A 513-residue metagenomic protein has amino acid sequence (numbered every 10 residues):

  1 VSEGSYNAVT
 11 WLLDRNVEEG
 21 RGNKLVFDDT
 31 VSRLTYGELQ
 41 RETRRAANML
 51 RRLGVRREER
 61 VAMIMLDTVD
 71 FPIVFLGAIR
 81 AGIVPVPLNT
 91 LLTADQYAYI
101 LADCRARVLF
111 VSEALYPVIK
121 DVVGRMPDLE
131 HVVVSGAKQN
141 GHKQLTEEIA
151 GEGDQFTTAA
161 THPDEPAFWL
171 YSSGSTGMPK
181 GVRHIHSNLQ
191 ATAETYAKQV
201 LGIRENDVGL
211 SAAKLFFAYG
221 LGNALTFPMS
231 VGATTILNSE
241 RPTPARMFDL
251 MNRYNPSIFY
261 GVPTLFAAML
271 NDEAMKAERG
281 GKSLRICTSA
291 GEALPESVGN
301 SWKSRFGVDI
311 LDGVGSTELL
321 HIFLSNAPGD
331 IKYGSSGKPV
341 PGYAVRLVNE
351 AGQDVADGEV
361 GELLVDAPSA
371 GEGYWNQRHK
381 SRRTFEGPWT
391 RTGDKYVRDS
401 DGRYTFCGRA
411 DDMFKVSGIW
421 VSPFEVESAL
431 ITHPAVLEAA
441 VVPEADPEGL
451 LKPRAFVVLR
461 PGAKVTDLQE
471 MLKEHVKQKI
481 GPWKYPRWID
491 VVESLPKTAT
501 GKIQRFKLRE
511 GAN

Functional and structural regions predicted by a protein language model:
S5, N23-T68, P72-L76, T93-A98 (+1 more regions): Conserved AMP-binding/adenylate-forming core of the ANL superfamily
R21-N23, E152-Y171, M178, G202-V208: Conserved pre-ATP/AMP-binding loop-to-beta segment of ANL
T35-G37, A167-A191: Conserved AMP-binding A3 loop
N48, R52-L53, L76, R80-E148 (+2 more regions): Structural core segment of the AMP-binding/adenylate-forming
L92, L109-V111, F259, A367 (+5 more regions): AMP-binding/adenylate-forming catalytic core of the ANL superfamily
Q190-V208, A218-S257, D272: Conserved AMP-binding/adenylation subdomain of ANL enzymes
A233, P256-G261, N271-K332, A344: Gly/Ser/Thr-rich phosphate-binding loop
K338-G342, Q353-T384, I419-V421, A463: Conserved ATP/PPi-binding loop(s) of AMP-dependent carboxylate-activating enzymes
